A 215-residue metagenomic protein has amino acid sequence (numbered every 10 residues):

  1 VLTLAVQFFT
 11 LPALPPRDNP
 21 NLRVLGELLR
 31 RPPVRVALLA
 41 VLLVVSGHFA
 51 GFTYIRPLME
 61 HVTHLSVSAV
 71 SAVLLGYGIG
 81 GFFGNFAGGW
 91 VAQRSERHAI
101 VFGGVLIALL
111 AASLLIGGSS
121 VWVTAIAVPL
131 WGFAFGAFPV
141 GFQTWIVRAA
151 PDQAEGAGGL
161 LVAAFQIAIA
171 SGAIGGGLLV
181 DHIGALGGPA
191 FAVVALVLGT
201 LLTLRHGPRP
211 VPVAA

Functional and structural regions predicted by a protein language model:
V1-R17, L202-G207: C-terminal membrane-cytosol helix-exit motif in multi-pass small-molecule transporters
F8-A40: Juxtamembrane intracellular "pre-TM" segments in multi-pass secondary transporters
R31-A50, A125, P129-F133: Pair of pore-lining "gating" transmembrane helices in MFS-fold secondary transporters
V41, L75-I79, Q166-I167: Short hydrophobic/small-residue motifs within alpha-helical transmembrane segments of multi-pass transporter-like
T53-S68: Short amphipathic helix-loop junctions that connect adjacent transmembrane helices in Major Facilitator Superfamily/SLC
F83-E96, V180-D181: Helix-to-loop junctions at the C-terminal end of transmembrane segments in multipass secondary transporters
E96-F142: C-terminal transmembrane helical hairpin of 12-TM major facilitator-type secondary transporters
A149-A185, F191-A192: A late C-terminal transmembrane helix in Major Facilitator Superfamily
